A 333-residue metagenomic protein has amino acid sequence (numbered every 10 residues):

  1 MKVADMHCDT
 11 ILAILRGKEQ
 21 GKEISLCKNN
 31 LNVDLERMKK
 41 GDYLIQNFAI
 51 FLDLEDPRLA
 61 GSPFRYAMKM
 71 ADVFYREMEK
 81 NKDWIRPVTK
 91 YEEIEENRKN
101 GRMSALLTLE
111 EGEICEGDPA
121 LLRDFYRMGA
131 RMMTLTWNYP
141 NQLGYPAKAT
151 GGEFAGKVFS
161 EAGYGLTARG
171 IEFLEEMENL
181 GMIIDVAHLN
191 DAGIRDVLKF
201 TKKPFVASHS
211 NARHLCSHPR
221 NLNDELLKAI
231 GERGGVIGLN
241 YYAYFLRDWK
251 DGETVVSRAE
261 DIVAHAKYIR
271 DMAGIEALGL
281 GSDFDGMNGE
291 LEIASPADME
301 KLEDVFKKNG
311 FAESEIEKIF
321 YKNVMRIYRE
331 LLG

Functional and structural regions predicted by a protein language model:
M1-D5, I45, S104-T108, R131-M132 (+4 more regions): Structural preference for beta-strand elements that scaffold enzyme active sites
H7, M38, K90, G129 (+6 more regions): Conserved, mostly hydrophobic/aromatic
D9-I11, F51, K90, E110-G112 (+6 more regions): Active-site beta-loop-alpha junctions enriched in small/polar residues
E19-K40, K301-E303: Short catalytic helix/loop segments, enriched in acidic residues and glycine and frequently bearing histidine
N32, E36-P119, L135-E178, A192-R195: A metal-dependent hydrolase metal-coordination microenvironment
G117-R127, G152-V206, P219-R233, E260-E276: Histidine/acidic residue-rich metal-binding segments in metalloenzymes
N240-Y241, M272-P296: Short acidic/histidine-rich active-site segments
A294-G333: Mid-to-C-terminal alpha-helical segments outside catalytic/metal-binding sites
